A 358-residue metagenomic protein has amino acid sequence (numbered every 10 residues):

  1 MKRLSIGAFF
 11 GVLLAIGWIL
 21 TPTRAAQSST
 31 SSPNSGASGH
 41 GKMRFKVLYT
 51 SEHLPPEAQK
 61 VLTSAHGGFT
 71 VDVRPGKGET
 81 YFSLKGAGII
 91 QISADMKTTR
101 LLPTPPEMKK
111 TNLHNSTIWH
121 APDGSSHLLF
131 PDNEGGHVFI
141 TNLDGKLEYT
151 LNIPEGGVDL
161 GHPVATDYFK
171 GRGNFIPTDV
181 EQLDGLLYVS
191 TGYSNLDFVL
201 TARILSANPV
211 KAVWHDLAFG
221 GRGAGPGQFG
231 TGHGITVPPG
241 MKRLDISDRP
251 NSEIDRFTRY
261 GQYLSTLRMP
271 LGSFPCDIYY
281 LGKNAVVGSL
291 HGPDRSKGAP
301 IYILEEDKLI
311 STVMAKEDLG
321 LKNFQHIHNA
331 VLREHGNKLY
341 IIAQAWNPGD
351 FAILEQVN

Functional and structural regions predicted by a protein language model:
A26-E52: Blade/loop signatures of beta-propeller domains
F45-H53, T99-P105, E148-P163, V210-G221 (+2 more regions): Beta-propeller fold detector
V47-T50, R74-P106: Beta-propeller domains
E57-K77, E107-G124, G157-L186, R222-R243 (+3 more regions): Beta-rich, blade/repeat-based domains predominating in secreted/periplasmic proteins but also intracellular
V73, E79-K85, L128-E134, V189-L196 (+4 more regions): Conserved beta-strand positions in repeat-built beta-propeller and related beta-rich domains
F139, D197-L200, R295-I301, G349-E355: Structural motif
L143-Y149, T201-A212, E306-I310, L354-N358: Short loop/turn segments immediately following beta-strands, especially the blade-tip and inter-blade linker loops
L321-N358: Blade-level signature of beta-propeller repeat domains, shared across WD40, Kelch, NHL, RCC1 and BNR/Asp-box propellers
